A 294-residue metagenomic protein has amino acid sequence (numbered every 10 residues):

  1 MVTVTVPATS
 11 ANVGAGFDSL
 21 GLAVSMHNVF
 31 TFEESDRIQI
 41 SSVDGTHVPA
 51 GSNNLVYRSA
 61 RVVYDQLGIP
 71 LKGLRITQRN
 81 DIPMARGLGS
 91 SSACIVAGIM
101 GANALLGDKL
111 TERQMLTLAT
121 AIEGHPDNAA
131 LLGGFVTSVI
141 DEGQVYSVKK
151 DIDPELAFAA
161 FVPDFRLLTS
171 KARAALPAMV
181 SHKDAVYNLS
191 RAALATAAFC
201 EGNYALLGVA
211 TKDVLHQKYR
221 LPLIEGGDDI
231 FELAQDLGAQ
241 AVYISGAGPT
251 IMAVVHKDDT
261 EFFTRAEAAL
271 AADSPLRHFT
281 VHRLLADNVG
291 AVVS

Functional and structural regions predicted by a protein language model:
M1-R86, M100, D108, D287-V289 (+1 more regions): ATP-binding N-lobe of GHMP and related small-molecule kinases
T5-P7, A23, A130-G134, V139-I140 (+3 more regions): Short beta-strand segments
M26, L88-L110, L131-G134, D141: DPxDG-like acidic metal-binding loop motif
E34, P163, A253-K257: Short beta-strand-to-loop capping motifs
S35-R37, D65-R75, A102-L118, G143-Y146 (+1 more regions): Phosphate-handling active-site elements
E112-E155, V242, M252: Alpha/beta catalytic cores of group-transfer enzymes, especially the acyltransferase/condensing modules of polyketide
A160-P222: Active-site rim beta-loop-alpha module in soluble metabolic enzymes
F199-S294: Glycine-rich, charge-dense phosphate/pyrophosphate-binding loop(s) and the adjacent flexible "lid"/catalytic subdomain
